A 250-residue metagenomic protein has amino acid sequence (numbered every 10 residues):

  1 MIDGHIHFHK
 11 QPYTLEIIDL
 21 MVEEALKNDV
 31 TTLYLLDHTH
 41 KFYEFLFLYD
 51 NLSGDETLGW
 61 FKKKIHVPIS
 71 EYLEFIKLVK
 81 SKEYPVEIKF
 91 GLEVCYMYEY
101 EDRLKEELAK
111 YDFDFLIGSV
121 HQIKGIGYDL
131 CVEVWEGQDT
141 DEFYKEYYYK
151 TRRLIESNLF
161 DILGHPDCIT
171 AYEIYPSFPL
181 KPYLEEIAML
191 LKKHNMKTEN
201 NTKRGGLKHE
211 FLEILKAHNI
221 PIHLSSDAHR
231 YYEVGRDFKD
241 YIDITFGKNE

Functional and structural regions predicted by a protein language model:
M1-Y98, R103, Y172-E173, F178-M189 (+3 more regions): An N-terminally biased module of ancient metal coordination in phosphate/nucleic-acid-related enzymes
T14, Y100, E136-T140, D237: Alpha-helix capping and helix-coil boundary motifs
L20, R103-E106, E186, E210-I214 (+1 more regions): A short acidic, amphipathic alpha-helical/loop segment
E24, F75-V79, E106-E107, K150-S157 (+1 more regions): A generic secondary-structure signal
A25, L191, L215, D243-F246: Hydrophobic alpha-helix position signal
L33-Y34, L163, E199, H223 (+1 more regions): A local structural micro-motif
V94, Y111-F113, G118-H218: Domain-core and long-helix interface of multi-subunit machines
P221, E233-E250: Mid-to-C-terminal alpha-helical segments outside catalytic/metal-binding sites
